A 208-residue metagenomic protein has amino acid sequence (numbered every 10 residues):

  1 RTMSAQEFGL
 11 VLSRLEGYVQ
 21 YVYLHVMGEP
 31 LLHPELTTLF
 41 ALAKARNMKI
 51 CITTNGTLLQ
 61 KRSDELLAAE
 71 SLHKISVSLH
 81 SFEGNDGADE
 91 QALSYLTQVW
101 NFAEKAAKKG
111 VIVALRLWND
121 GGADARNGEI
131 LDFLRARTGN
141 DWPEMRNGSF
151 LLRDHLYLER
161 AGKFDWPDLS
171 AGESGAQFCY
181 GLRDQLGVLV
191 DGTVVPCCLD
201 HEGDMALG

Functional and structural regions predicted by a protein language model:
R1-K74, N85-S94, V99: Conserved alpha-helical substructure of the radical SAM core
L12-S13, S63-G84, G128-R153: Structural recognition of alpha->loop->beta junctions
M27-E29, N55-T57, H80-F82, W118-D120 (+1 more regions): Active-site beta-loop-alpha junctions enriched in small/polar residues
L31-H33, Q60-R62, E83-G87, G121-G128 (+2 more regions): Short catalytic/ligand-binding loop motif for oxyanion handling, primarily in non-cytosolic enzymes, centered on
I50, F82, N101-F133: Conserved strand-turn element in the central/C-terminal portion of the radical SAM core barrel that lines
Y95-A107, S170, S174-C179: A structural motif corresponding to the C-terminal lobe/cap of the Radical SAM core domain
R153-G208: Accessory C-terminal segments flanking Radical SAM cores
